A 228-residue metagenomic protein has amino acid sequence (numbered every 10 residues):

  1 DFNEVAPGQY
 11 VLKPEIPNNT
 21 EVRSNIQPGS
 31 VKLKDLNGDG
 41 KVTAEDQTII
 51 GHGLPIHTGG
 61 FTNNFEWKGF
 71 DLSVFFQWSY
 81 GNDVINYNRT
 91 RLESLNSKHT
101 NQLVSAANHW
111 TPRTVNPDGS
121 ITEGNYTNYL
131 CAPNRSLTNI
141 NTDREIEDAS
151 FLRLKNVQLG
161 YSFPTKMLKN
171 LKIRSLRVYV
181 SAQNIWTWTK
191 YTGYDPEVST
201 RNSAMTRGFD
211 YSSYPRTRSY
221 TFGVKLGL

Functional and structural regions predicted by a protein language model:
D1, A6, S97, N108 (+2 more regions): C-terminal beta-signal and terminal closure region of outer-membrane beta-barrel proteins
D1-G51, E93, W110-G119: Conserved small-residue
N18-T20, S24-P28, G81-R177: Extracytoplasmic gating/loop element in the C-terminal half of outer-membrane beta-barrel translocons and assembly
H57-G59, K68-F70, S150, K172-L176 (+1 more regions): Outer-envelope beta-barrel architecture signal
G60-T62, N156-G160, T221-G223: Membrane-embedded beta-strand positions in outer-membrane beta-barrel channels/transporters
E66, Q77-S79, S181-I185, G227: Outer-membrane beta-barrel pore domains and translocons
G69-L72, K166-M167: Repeated loop/turn-to-beta-strand initiation elements of outer-membrane beta-barrel proteins
V74, V178-V180, V224: Membrane-embedded beta-strand positions of outer-membrane beta-barrel proteins
